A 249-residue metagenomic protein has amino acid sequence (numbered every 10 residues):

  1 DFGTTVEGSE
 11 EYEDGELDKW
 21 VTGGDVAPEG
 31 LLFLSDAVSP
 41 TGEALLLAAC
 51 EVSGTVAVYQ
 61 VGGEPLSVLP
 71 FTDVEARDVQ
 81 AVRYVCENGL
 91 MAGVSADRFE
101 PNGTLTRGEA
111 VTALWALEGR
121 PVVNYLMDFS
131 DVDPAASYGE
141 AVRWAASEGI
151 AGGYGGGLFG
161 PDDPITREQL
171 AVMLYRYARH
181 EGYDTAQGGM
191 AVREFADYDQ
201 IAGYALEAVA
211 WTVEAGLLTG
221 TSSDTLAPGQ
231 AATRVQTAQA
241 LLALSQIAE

Functional and structural regions predicted by a protein language model:
D1-E10: Beta-propeller fold detector
E11-S35: Signature of short aromatic-glycine-proline-rich micro-motifs recurring in repeat-based ectodomains
V21-G23, Y59, D133, D199: Short consensus segments that form the blades of beta-propeller domains, in both extracellular/periplasmic
G30-P65: Blade-level signature of beta-propeller repeat domains, shared across WD40, Kelch, NHL, RCC1 and BNR/Asp-box propellers
A48-E51, Q60, L114, Q169 (+2 more regions): Recurrent small/Gly-Pro-centered beta-turn motifs in extracellular repeat architectures
P65-V79, E87, A92-A141, S147-E168 (+3 more regions): Feature responds to low-complexity, polar/acidic, surface-exposed segments characteristic of secreted/exported proteins
